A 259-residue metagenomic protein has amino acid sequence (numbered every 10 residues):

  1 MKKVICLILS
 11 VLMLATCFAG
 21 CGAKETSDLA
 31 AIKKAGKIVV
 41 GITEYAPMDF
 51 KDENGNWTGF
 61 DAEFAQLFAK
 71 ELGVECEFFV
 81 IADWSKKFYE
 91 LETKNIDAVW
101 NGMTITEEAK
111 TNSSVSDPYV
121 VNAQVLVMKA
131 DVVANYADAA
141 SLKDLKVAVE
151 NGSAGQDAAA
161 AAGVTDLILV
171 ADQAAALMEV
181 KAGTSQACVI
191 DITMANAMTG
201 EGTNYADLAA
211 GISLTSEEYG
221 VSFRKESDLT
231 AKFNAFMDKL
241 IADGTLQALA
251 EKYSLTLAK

Functional and structural regions predicted by a protein language model:
A23-T26, A154-A171, A206-S213, K232-K259: Ligand-binding clefts/hinges and TM-proximal coupling segments of bilobed small-molecule sensing domains
E25-N101: Extracytoplasmic small-molecule ligand-binding "clamshell" domains of the periplasmic binding protein/Venus flytrap
T26, E77-Y89, A134, N151-A154 (+2 more regions): Short helix-initiation/N-cap motifs at beta->coil->alpha
V39, Y45, W57-K70, N122-L177 (+1 more regions): Bilobed "Venus flytrap"/periplasmic-binding protein-like clamshell domains and structurally analogous long
A62-E71, A130, N151-S153, E218-L257: Extended ligand-binding regions for polar small-molecule ligands
Q66, K70, E75-S141, S213: Acidic, polar ligand-binding/catalytic clefts
M103-T111, A158-A160, K181-A182, Q186-T215: A ligand-binding cleft/hinge motif common to bilobed small-molecule-binding domains
V121-M128, I192, N196-D238, T256-K259: Periplasmic-binding protein-like
